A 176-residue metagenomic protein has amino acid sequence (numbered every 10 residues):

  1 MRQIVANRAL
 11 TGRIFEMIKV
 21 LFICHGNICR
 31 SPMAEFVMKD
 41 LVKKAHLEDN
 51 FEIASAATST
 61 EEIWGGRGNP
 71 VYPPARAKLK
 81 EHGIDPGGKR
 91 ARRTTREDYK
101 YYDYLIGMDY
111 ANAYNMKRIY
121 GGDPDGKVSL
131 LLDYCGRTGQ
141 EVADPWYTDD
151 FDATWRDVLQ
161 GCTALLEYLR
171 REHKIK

Functional and structural regions predicted by a protein language model:
R8-K176: Short polar/charged helix/loop
